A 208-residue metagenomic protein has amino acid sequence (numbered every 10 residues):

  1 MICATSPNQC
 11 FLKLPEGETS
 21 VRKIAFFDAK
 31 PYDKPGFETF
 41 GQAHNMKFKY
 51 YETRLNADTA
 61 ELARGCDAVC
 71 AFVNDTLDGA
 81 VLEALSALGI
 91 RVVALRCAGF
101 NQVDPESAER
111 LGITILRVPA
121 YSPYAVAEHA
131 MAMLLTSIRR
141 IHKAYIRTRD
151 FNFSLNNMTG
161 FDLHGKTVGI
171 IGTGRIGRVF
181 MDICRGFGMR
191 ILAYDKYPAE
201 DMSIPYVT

Functional and structural regions predicted by a protein language model:
I2-C3, C10-C66: N-terminal glycine-/charge-rich "phosphate-binding" loop or analogous flexible N-terminal tail
A29-Y32, E52-N56, V73-L77, C97-F100 (+1 more regions): Short beta->alpha connector loops
T39-G41, A60-A63, V103-R110, K196-P205: Short loop/helix-cap segments at secondary-structure boundaries that form the rim of catalytic
H44-F48, D67-A68, G112-I113, S203-T208: Active-site regions of enzymes building and remodeling cell-envelope glycoconjugates
K49-L55, R147-N156, D201-T208: Short gly/ser/thr-rich secondary-structure transition/capping motifs
C66-Y145, G160: Phosphate/diphosphate ligand-binding glycine-rich loop within oxidoreductases
N156-T208: Rossmann-like dinucleotide/phosphate-binding beta-alpha-beta segment
